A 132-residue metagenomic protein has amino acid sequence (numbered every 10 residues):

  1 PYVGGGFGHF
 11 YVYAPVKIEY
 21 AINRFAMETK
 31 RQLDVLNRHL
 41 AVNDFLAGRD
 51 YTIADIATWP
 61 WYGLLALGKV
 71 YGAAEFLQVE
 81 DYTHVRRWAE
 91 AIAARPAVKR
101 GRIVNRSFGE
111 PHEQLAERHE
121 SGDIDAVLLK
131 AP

Functional and structural regions predicted by a protein language model:
P1-D44, W61-A73, E113, L129-P132: Conserved C-terminal alpha-helical bundle
Y2-G8, L46-E75, E80-R86, A91-I92 (+1 more regions): GST superfamily/GST-like fold recognition
V12, I18, I22, M27 (+4 more regions): Weak global preference for isoleucine
K17-E19, Q78-T83, I103, F108 (+1 more regions): Poly-acidic low-complexity segments
N23, F76-H84, H119-A126: Glycine-rich, flexible loop segments associated with nucleotide phosphate handling
R95: C-terminal active-site-capping segments
K99: Alpha-helical, largely C-terminal catalytic domains that coordinate divalent metal ions via clustered Asp/Glu/His
N105-P132: Acidic/histidine-enriched, glycine/proline-rich intrinsically disordered or flexible terminal extensions
